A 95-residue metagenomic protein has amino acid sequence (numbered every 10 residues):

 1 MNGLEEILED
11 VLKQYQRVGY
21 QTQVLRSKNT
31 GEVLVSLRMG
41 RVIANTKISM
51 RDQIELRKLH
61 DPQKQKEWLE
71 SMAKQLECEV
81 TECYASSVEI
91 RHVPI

Functional and structural regions predicted by a protein language model:
M1-R26, L56-C78, S87-I95: Negatively charged, low-complexity tracts enriched in Asp/Glu with abundant Ser/Thr
V18, G31-V33: Residues at beta-strand starts and edge strands
L25, V33-L37: Short linear proline/tyrosine/threonine-rich motifs used for host-factor recruitment and membrane trafficking/assembly
N29-G31, A44: Short loop/turn segments at connectors of secondary-structure elements within structured domains
S36-K58: Acidic, low-complexity, intrinsically disordered interaction modules
V42-M50, S86-I95: Polar/charged, Gly/Pro-rich intrinsically disordered segments
